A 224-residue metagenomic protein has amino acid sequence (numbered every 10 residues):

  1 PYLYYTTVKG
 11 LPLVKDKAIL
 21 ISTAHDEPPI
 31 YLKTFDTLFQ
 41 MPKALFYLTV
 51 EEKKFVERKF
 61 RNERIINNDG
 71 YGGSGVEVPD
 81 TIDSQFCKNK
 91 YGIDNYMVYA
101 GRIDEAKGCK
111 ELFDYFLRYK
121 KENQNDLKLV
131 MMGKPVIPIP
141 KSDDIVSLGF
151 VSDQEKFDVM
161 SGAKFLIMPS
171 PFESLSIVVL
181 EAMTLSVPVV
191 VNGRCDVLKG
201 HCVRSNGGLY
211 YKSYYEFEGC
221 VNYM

Functional and structural regions predicted by a protein language model:
K17-L20, H25-P28, F35-D83, I93-D94 (+1 more regions): Donor nucleotide-sugar binding/catalytic pocket of nucleotide-sugar-dependent glycosyltransferases
K88-K107, F113-R118, N206: Conserved donor-binding/catalytic core segment of Leloir-type glycosyltransferases
K110, F157, L175-S176, L180-T184 (+1 more regions): Short alpha-helical segment that forms part of, or immediately flanks, the ligand-binding pocket in carbohydrate-active
G133-F157, G162-F165: Nucleotide-activated donor-binding/catalytic signature segment of Leloir-type glycosyltransferases, i.e., the conserved
K164, T184-S186: A short alpha->beta transition loop at the rim of the catalytic pocket in nucleotide-sugar-dependent
P171: Aromatic "clamp/platform" in nucleotide-sugar-dependent glycosyltransferases that forms part of the donor/acceptor
P188-N192: Short hydrophobic beta-strand element within catalytic cores of glycosyltransferases and related nucleotide-activated
K199-Y223: Change "using UDP/GDP/dTDP sugars" to "using nucleotide sugars
